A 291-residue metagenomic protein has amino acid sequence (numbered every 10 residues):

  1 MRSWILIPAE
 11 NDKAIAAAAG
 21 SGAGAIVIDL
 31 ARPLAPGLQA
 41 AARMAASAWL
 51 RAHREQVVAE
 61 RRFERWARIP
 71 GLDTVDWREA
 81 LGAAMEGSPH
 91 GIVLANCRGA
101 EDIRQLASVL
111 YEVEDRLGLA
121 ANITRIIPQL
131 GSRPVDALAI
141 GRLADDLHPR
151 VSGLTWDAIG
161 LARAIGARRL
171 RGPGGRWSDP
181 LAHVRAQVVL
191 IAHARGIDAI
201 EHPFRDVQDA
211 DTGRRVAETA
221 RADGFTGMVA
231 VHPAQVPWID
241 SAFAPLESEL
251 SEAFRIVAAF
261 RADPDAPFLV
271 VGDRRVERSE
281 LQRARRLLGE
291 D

Functional and structural regions predicted by a protein language model:
M1-D291: Expand to "…catalyze enediolate/carbanion chemistry for C-C bond making/breaking, isomerization, decarboxylation
